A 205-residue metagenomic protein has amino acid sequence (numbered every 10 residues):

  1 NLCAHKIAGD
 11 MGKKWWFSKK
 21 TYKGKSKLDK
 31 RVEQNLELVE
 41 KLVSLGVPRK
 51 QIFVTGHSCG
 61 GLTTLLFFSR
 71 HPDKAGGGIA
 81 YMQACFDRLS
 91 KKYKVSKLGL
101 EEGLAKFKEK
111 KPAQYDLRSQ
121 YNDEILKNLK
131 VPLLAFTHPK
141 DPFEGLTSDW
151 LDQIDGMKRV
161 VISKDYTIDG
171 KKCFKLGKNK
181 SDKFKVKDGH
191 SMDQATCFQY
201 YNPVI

Functional and structural regions predicted by a protein language model:
N1-L2, F53-T55, G77-Y81, P132-T137 (+1 more regions): Structural recognition of the beta-strand scaffold that forms the well-ordered cores of secreted hydrolase catalytic
C3-D29: Cap/lid segment of the alpha/beta-hydrolase catalytic domain
K6-G9, S58-L62, A84-D87, P139-F143 (+1 more regions): Solvent-exposed loop/turn segments at secondary-structure junctions within structured extracellular/periplasmic domains
T21-L45: Alpha/beta-hydrolase active-site loop
K25-E33, G145, A195-Q199: Soluble non-cytosolic domains of exported or imported proteins
K41-L45, K50-L100: Primarily recognizes the serine-hydrolase "nucleophile elbow" in alpha/beta-hydrolase and SGNH/GDSL folds
C85-I162: The feature captures the conserved acid-bearing segment of alpha/beta-hydrolase catalytic domains
K158-I205: C-terminal catalytic histidine-bearing segment of alpha/beta-hydrolase fold enzymes
